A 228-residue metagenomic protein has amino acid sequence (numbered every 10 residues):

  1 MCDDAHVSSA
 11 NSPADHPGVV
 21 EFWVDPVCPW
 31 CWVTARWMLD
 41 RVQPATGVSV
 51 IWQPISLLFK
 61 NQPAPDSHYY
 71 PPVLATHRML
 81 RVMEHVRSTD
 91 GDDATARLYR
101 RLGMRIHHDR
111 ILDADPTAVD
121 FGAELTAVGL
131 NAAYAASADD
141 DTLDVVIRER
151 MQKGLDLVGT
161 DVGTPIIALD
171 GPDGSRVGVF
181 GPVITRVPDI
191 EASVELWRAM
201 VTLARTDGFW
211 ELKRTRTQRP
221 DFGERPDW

Functional and structural regions predicted by a protein language model:
V7-P13: Non-catalytic pre-domain segments flanking phosphatase-related domains
H16, V24: Short metal-coordination and nucleic-acid-contact micro-motifs, chiefly zinc-binding Cys/His arrays
P17, G47-S49, R176: A generic structural signal for alpha->beta connector loops
W23, W32-F121, A199-L203, E211 (+1 more regions): Structural alpha/beta surface segment adjacent to cysteine/selenocysteine redox centers across thiol/disulfide enzymes
P29: Cys/His/Pro-rich metal-binding microdomains
M38, L112-W228: C-terminal cap of thioredoxin/glutaredoxin-like
